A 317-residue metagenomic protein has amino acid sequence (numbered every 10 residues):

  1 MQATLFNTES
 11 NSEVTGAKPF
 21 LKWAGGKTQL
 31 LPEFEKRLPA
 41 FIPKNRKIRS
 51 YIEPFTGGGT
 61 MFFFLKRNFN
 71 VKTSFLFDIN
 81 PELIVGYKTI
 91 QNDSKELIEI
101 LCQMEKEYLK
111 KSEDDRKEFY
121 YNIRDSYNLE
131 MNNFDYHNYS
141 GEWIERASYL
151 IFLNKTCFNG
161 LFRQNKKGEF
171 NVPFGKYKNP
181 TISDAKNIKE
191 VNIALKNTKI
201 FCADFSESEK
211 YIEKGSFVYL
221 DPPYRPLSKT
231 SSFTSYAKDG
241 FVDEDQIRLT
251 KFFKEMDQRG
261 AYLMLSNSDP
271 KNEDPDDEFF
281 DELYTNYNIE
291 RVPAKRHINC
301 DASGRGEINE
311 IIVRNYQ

Functional and structural regions predicted by a protein language model:
M1-S50, F55, T60-M61, L150: S-adenosyl-L-methionine
Y51-L65, L76-N80, I151, K155-F158 (+5 more regions): Conserved proline-anchored active-site loop of SAM-dependent methyltransferases that bridges a beta-strand
N68-K196: Class I S-adenosyl-L-methionine-dependent methyltransferase module
E169-K178, Y224-Q246: Mobile active-site "lid"/loop adjacent to the S-adenosyl-L-methionine
F201-D204, P293: Short loop/edge segments at beta-strand edges and connector loops that shape dinucleotide/nucleotide cofactor-binding
Q246-K295: Conserved Class I SAM-dependent methyltransferase catalytic core
L283-Q317: Class I S-adenosyl-L-methionine
